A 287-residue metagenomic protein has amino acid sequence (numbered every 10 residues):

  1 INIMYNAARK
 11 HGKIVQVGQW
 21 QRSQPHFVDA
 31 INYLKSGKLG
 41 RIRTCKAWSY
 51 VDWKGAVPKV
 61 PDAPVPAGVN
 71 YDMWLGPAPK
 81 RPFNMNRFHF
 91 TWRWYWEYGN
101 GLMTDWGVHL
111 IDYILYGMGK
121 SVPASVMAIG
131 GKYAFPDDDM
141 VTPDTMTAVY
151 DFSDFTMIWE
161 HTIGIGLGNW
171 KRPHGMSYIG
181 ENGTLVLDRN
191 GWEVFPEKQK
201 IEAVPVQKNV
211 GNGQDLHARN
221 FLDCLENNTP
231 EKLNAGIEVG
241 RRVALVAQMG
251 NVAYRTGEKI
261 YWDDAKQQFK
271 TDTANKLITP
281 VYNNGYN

Functional and structural regions predicted by a protein language model:
I1-S23, G37: Beta-strand-loop-alpha-helix segment that lines the small-molecule cofactor/substrate pocket of alpha/beta enzymes
A7, D29-Y33: Active-site Tyr-X1-5-Lys
K10-H11, S36, N227, T256: Charged, alpha-helical scaffolding/interaction elements associated with membrane systems
V15-G18, L34, C45-A47, V57: Alpha/beta-hydrolase
V28-D29, R41, K46-N100, T104-E238 (+1 more regions): Contiguous beta-strand/loop segments that form the cofactor/metal-binding neighborhood of enzyme cores
